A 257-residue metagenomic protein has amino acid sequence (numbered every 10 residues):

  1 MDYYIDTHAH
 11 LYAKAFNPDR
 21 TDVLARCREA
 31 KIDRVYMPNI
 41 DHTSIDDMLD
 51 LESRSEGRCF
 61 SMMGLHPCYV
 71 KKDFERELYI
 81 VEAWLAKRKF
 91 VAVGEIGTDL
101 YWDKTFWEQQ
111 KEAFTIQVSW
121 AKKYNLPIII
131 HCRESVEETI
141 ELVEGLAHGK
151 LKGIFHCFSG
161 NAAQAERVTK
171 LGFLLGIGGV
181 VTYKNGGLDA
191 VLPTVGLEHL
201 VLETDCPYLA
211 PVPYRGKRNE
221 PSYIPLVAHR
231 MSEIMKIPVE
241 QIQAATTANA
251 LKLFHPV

Functional and structural regions predicted by a protein language model:
M1-V257: Mid-domain alpha/beta scaffold segments of enzyme catalytic cores
